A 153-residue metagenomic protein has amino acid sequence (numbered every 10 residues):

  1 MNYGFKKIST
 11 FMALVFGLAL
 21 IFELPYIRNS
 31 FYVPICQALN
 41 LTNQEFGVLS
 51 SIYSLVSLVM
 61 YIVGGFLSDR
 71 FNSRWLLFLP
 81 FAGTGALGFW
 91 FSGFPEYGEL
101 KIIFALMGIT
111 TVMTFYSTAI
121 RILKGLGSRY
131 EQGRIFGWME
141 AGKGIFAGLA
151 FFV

Functional and structural regions predicted by a protein language model:
Y3-F31: Pair of pore-lining "gating" transmembrane helices in MFS-fold secondary transporters
I27-N40, L123: Membrane-interface helix caps of multi-pass secondary transporters
V48-F66: Central cavity-lining transmembrane alpha-helices of secondary-active solute carriers, predominantly the Major
R74-L77: Primarily marks hydrophobic transmembrane alpha-helices of the MFS/SLC 12-helix fold
A82-E96: C-terminal ends and interior cores of transmembrane alpha-helices in multi-pass membrane transporters/permeases
L87, E99-T114: Hydrophobic core of transmembrane alpha-helices in multi-pass small-molecule transporters, especially MFS/SLC-type
M113-S128: Intracellular juxtamembrane helix-capping segments at the cytosolic ends of symmetry-related transmembrane helices
G133-V153: Glycine-rich segments within core transmembrane alpha-helices of 12-TM secondary carriers
